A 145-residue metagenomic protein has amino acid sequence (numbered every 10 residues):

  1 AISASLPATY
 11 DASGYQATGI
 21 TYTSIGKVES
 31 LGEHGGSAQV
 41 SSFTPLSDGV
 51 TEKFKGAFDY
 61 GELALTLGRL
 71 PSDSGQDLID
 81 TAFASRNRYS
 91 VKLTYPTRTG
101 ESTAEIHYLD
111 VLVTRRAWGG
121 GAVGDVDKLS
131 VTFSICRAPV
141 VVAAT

Functional and structural regions predicted by a protein language model:
A1-T66, L112-D127: Solvent-exposed edge beta-strands and adjacent loop segments that serve as assembly or binding interfaces
S5, L31-H34, L70-S72, P96-R98 (+2 more regions): Generic structural motif
P7, T18, Y22-I25, A82-A104: Short, positively charged, low-complexity/disordered linker segments
Q39, G75-D77, E101, R116-A117: Short secondary-structure boundary micro-motifs
T51-P96: Structured, beta-strand-rich domain cores that present glycine/charged loop surfaces used to bind extended ligands
T94-V141: Short beta-strand and beta-hairpin "edge-sheet" elements
A143-T145: Intrinsically disordered, low-complexity terminal/linker regions enriched in Pro/Ser/Gly and acidic residues
